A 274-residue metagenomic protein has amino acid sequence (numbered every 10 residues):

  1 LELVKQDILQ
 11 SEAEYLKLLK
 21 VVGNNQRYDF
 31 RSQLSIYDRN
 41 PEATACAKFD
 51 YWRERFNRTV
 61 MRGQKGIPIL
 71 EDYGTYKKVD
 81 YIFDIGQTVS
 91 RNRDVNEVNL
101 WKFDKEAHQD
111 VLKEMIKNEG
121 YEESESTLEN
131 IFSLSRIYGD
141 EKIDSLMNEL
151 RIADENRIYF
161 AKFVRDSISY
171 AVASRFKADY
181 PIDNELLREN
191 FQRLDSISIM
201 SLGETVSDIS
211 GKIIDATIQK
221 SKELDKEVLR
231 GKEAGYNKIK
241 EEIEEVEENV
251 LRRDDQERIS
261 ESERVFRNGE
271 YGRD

Functional and structural regions predicted by a protein language model:
L1-R253, E257-S260, V265-R273: N-terminal accessory/interface modules of nucleic-acid-binding and processing proteins
